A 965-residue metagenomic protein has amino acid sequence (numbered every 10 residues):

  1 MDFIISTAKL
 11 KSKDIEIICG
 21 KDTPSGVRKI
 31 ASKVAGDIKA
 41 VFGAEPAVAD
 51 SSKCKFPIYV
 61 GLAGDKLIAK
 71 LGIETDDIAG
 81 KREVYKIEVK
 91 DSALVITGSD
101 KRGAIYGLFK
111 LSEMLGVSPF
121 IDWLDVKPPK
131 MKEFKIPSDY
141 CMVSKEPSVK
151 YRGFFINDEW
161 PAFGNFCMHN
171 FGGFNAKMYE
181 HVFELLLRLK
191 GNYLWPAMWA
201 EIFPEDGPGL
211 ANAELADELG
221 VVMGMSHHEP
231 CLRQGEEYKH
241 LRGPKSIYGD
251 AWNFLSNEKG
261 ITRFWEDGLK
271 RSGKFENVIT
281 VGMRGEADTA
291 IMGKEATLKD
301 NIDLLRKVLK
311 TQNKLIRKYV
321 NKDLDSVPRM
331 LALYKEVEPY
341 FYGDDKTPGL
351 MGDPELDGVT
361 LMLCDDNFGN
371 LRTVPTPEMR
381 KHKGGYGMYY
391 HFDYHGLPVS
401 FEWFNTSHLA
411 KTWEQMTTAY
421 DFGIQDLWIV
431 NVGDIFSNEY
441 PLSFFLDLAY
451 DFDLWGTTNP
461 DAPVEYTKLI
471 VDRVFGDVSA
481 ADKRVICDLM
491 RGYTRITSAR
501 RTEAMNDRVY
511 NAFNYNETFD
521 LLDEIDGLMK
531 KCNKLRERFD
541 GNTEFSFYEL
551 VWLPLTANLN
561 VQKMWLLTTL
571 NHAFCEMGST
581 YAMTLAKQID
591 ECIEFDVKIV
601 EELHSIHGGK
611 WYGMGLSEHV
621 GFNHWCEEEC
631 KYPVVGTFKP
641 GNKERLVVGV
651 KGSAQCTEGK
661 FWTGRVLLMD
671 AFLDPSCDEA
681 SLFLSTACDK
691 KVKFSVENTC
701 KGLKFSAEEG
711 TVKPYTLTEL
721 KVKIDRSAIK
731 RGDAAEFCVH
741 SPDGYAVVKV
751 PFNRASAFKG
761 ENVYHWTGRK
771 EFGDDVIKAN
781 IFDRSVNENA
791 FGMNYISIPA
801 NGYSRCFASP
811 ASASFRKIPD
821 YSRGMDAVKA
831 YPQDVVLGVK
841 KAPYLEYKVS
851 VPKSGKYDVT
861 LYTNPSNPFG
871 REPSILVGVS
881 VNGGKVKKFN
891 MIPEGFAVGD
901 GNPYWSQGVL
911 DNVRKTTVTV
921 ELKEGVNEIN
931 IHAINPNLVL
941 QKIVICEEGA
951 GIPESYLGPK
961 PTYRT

Functional and structural regions predicted by a protein language model:
M1-E146: Contiguous, structured surface segment used for ligand recognition
L94-D125, G207-L232, K239-N257: Hydrophobic or amphipathic alpha-helical targeting/insertion segments
G98, W160-A176, W195-F203, R242-G260 (+2 more regions): The substrate-binding groove and active-site-proximal loops of carbohydrate-active enzymes, especially glycoside
F120-G172, K177-A197, G384-G387, N762-G802: An acidic-aromatic substrate-binding cleft motif
P137, G207-L210, L215-E218, G249-K383 (+2 more regions): Gly/Pro-rich turn-and-neighbor structural signature
L187, N192-W195, E205, L363-G369 (+1 more regions): Structured mid-domain segments that build the active-site/substrate or prosthetic-cofactor binding neighborhood
N516-S685, E736-F737: Histidine-centered catalytic/metal-binding microenvironments
D678-T965: Extracytoplasmic
